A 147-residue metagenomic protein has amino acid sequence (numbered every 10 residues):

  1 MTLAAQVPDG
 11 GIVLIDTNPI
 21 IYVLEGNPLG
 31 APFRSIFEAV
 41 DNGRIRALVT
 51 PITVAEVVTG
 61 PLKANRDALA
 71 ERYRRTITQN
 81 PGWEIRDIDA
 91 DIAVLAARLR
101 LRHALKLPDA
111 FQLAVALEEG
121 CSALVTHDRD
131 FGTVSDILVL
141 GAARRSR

Functional and structural regions predicted by a protein language model:
M1-P8, I12, L113-R147: Acidic, PIN/NYN-like endoribonuclease modules and their adjacent C-terminal/linker elements
M1-V49, L62-R75, R145-R147: Short, well-structured N-terminal submotif of metal-dependent ribonuclease cores
T2-A4, W83-V125: Active-site neighborhoods of divalent-metal-dependent phosphate/nucleic-acid chemistry enzymes
T17, P51, D109-L113: Conserved glycosyltransferase catalytic-site signature
I20, L48-T53, V58-W83, D87-I88 (+3 more regions): Anionic, Ser/Thr-rich low-complexity intrinsically disordered regions
E25, E56, E118: Acidic-residue sensor for enzyme active/binding pockets
E38, R75, R98, A114 (+1 more regions): Surface-exposed charge patches
